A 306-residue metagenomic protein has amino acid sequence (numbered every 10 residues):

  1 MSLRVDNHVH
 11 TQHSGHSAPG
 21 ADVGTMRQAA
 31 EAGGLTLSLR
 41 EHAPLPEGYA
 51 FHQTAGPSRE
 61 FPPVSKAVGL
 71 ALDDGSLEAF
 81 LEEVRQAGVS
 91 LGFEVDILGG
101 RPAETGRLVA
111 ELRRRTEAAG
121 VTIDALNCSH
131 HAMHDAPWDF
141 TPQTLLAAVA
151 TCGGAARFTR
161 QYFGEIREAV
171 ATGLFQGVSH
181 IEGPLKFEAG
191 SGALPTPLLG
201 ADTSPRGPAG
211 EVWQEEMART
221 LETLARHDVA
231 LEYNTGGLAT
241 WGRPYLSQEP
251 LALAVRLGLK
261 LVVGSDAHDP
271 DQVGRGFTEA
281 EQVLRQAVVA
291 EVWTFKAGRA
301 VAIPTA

Functional and structural regions predicted by a protein language model:
M1-R107, F187, G192-E211, D269-Q272 (+1 more regions): An N-terminally biased module of ancient metal coordination in phosphate/nucleic-acid-related enzymes
S2-D6, T36-S38, G88-G92, T122-N127 (+4 more regions): Structural preference for beta-strand elements that scaffold enzyme active sites
V9-T11, E41-H42, L91-I97, C128-H130 (+3 more regions): A cross-domain feature marking catalytic cores of carbohydrate-active enzymes and several ubiquitous metabolic/repair
H13-H16, A119-L257: Domain-core and long-helix interface of multi-subunit machines
D22-A29, S76-V84, L108-R115, E165 (+5 more regions): A general structural detector for well-ordered alpha-helical segments in enzyme core domains, enriched
E47-G48, T240-R243, P270-V273, A302-I303: Short active-site-adjacent structural elements
I181, L259-R275, T294-A297: Short acidic/histidine-rich active-site segments
Q272-A306: Mid-to-C-terminal alpha-helical segments outside catalytic/metal-binding sites
